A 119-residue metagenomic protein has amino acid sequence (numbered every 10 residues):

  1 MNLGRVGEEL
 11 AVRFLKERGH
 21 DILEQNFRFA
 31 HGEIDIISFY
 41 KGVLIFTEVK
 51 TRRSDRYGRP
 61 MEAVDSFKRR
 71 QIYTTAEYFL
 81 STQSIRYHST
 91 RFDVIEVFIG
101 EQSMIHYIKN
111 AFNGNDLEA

Functional and structural regions predicted by a protein language model:
M1-Q25: Acidic-basic catalytic patches of nuclease active cores, encompassing PD-(D/E)XK and other metal-cofactor nuclease
L15, I36-R53, V64, I72: Conserved catalytic cores of phosphodiester-cleaving nucleases, focusing on short active-site segments
G19-L23, A30, V43, H88: The start of beta-strands in P-loop NTPase/AAA+ ATPase cores
N26, I37, K50-R52, I95-F98 (+1 more regions): Anionic group-transfer/hydrolysis microenvironments
F29-G32, E101: Short acidic/glycine-enriched loop/turn segments that link adjacent beta-strands
D55-R59: A short acidic, helix-capping loop that chelates divalent metal ions and anchors anionic groups
P60-H88: Mid-chain, well-packed structural core segment of small domains
T82-A119: Domain-level recognition of nuclease-like catalytic cores that cleave nucleotide substrates
